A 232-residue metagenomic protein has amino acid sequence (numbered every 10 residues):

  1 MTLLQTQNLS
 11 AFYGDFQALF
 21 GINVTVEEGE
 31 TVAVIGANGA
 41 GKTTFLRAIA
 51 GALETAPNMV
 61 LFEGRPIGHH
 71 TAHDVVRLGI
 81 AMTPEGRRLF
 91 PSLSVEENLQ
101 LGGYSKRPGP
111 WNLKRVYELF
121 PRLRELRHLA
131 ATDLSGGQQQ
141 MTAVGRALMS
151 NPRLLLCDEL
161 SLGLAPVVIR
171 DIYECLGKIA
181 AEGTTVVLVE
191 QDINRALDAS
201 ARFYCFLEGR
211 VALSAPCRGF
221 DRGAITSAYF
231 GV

Functional and structural regions predicted by a protein language model:
T2-V232: Glycine-rich phosphate-binding loops of nucleotide-dependent enzymes
